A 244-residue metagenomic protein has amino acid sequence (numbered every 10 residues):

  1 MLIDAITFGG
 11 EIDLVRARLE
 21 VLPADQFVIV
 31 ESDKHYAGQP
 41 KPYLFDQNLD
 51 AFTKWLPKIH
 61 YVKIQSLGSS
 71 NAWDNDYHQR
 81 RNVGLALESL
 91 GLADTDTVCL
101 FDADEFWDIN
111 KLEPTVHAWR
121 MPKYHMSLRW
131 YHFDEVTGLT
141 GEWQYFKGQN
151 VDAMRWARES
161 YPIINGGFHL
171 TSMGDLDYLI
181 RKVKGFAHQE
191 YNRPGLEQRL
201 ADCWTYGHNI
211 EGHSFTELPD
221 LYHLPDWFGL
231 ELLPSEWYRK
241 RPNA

Functional and structural regions predicted by a protein language model:
M1-I3, Q26, T97-C99: Structural motif
M1-V21, I29, K240-A244: N-proximal low-complexity "stem/linker" segments adjacent to membrane-targeting elements
L2, I59, V116: Short, conserved active-site loop motifs that form the nucleotide-linked donor/cofactor pocket
G9-E11, D33-H35, S66-G68, D104-F106 (+2 more regions): Short, solvent-exposed loop/turn segments at secondary-structure junctions
E11-Q26, Y36-Q47: Short, well-formed alpha-helical segments that are part of the catalytic scaffolds of diverse glycosyltransferases
S32-L100, I109-K111: Active-site-proximal specificity loops/subdomain of glycosyltransferases
E105-Q198: Conserved catalytic core of nucleotide-sugar-dependent glycosyltransferases
I163-A244: C-terminal accessory extensions appended to soluble enzyme cores
